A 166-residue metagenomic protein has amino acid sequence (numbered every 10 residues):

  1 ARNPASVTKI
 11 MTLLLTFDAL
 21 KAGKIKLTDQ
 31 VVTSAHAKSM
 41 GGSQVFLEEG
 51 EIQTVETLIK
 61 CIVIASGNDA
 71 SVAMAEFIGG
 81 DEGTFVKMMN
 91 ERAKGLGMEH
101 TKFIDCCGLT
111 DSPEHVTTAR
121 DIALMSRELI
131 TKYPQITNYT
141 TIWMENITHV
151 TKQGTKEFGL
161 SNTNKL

Functional and structural regions predicted by a protein language model:
R2-M11, E49-E56, I64-N68, G79-K87 (+2 more regions): Soluble non-cytosolic domains of exported or imported proteins
N3-V31, I122: Active-site SXXK
D18-A19, S34-K38, G50, G67 (+4 more regions): Solvent-exposed coil/turn segments that connect beta secondary-structure elements in extracytoplasmic/periplasmic
A22-V45, T141-V150: Short, glycine/proline-biased beta-turn/loop segments that scaffold the active-site neighborhood
S39-Q44, V72-A73, T101-D111: Surface-exposed aromatic
S39-S71, E157-L166: Conserved catalytic neighborhood of penicillin-recognizing serine enzymes
K60-I64, V72, E76, L124-R127 (+1 more regions): Generic alpha-helical structural context detector
D81-L166: Penicillin-recognizing serine hydrolase domain
